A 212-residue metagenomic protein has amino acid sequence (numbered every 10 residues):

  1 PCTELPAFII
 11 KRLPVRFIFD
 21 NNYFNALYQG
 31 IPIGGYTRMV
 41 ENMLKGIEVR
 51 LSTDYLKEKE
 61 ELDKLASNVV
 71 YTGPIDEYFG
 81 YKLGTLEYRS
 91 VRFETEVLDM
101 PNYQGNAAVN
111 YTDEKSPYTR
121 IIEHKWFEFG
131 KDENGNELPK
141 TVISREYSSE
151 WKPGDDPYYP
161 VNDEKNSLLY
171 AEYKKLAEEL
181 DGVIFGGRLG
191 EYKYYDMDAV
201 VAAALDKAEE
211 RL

Functional and structural regions predicted by a protein language model:
P1-N68, T72, D76-F79: Active-site/ligand-binding neighborhood in enzyme catalytic cores
P6-P14, L83, D196-K207: Surface-exposed flexible segments
K11-P14, T141-R145, L180: Short hydrophobic/aromatic-rich motifs at helix boundaries and adjacent loops
Q29-Y36, Y111, K193-V200: Aromatic-acidic/polar surface patches that form glycan- and anion
E48, W126, G190-E191: A broad detector of the eukaryotic-type serine/threonine protein kinase catalytic domain
T53-L176: Mid-domain catalytic core of redox enzymes that form a hydrophobic substrate pocket/lid adjacent to a catalytic redox
D156-L212: C-terminal catalytic lobe of FAD-dependent flavoproteins
